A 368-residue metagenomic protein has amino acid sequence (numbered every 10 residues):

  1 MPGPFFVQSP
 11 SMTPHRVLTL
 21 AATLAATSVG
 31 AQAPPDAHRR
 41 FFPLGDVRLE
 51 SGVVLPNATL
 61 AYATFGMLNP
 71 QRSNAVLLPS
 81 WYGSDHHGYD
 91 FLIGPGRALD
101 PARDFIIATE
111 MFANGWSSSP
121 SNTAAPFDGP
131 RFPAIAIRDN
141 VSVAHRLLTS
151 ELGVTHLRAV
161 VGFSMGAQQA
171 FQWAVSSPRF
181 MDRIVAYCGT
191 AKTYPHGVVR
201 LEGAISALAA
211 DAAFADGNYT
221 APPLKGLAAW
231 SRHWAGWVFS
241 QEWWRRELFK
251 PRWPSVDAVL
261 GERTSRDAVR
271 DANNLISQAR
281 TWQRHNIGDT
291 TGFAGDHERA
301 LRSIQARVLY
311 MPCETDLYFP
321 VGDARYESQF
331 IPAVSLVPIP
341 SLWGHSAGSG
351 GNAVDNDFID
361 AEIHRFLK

Functional and structural regions predicted by a protein language model:
A31-L78, H86: Catalytic-loop region of hydrolases
A63-A125: N-terminal cap/lid subdomain of alpha/beta-hydrolase-fold enzymes
R97-E151, G197-F214, W343-G344: Cap/lid segment of the alpha/beta-hydrolase catalytic domain
T155-H196: Conserved hydrolase catalytic core segment
F180-S265: Alpha/beta-hydrolase-fold enzymes
I304, Y310-P312: Short beta-strand/loop motif that positions the catalytic acidic residue of the alpha/beta-hydrolase fold
L317-D323: Conserved alpha/beta-hydrolase "acid-adjacent" motif
A333-K368: Catalytic active-site module of serine/aspartate enzymes centered on a nucleophile-bearing elbow/loop
